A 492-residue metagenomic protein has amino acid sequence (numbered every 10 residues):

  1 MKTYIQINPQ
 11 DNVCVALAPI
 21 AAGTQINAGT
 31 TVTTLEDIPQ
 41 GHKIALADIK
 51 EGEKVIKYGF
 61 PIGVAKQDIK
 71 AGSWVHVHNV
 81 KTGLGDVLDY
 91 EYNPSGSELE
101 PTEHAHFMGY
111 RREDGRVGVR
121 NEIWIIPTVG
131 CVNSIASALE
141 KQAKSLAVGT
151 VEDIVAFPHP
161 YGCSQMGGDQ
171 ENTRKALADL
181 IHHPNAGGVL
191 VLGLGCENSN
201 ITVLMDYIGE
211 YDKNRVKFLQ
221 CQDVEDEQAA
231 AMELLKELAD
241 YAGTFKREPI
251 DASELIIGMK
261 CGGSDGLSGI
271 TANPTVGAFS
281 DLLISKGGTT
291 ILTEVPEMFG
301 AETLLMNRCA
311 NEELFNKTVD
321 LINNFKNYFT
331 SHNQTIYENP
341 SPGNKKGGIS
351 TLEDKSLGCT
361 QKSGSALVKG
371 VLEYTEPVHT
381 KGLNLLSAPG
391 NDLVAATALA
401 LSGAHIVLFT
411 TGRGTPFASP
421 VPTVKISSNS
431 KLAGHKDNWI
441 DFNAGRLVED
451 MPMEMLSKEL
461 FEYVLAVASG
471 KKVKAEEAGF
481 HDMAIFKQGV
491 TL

Functional and structural regions predicted by a protein language model:
M1-I406, R413-P416, V421-L492: Metallocofactor- and cofactor-centric catalytic cores in central/energy metabolism, strongly enriched
